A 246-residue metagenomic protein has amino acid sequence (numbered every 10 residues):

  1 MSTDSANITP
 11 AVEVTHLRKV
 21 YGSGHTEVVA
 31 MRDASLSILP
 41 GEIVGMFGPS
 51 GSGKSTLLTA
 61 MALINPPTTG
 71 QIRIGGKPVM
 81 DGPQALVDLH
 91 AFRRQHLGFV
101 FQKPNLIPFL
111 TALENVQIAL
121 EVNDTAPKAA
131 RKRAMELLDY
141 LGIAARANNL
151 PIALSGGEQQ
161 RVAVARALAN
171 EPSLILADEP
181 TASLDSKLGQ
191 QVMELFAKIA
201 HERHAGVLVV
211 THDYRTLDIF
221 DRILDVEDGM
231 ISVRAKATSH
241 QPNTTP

Functional and structural regions predicted by a protein language model:
M1-V20, V233-P246: ABC-family P-loop ATPase nucleotide-binding domain
A11-E227: ABC family nucleotide-binding domain
